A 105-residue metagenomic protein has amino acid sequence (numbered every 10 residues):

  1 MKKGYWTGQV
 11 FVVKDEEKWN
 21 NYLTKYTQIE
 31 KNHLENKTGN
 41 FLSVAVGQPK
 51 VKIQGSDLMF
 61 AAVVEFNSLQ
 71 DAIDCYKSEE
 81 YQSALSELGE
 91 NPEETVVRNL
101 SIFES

Functional and structural regions predicted by a protein language model:
M1-M59, N67-D71, S101-S105: Short S/T/G/P-rich N-terminal loop/turn motif that feeds into the first structured element of a domain
I73-E90, E94-S101: Short, compact, well-ordered microdomains
